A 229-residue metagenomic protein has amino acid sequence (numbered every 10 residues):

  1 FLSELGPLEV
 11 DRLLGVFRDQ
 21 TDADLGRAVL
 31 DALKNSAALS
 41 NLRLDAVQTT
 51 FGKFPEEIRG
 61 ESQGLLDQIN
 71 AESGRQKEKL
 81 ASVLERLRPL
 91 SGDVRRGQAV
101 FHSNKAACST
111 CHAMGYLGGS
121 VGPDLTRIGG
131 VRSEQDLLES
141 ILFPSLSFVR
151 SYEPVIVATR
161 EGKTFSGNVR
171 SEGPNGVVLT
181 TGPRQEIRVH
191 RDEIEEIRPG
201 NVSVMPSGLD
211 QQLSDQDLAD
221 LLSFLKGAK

Functional and structural regions predicted by a protein language model:
F1-N104, I128-G130, E134, R160 (+1 more regions): Long, ordered, helix-rich scaffold segments
E4-L8, R12, G118-F143, P154-G200: Gly/Gly-Pro-rich "capping" loops immediately C-terminal to redox-active cysteine motifs in periplasmic/lumenal
G15, D31, E139-F143, S223: Generic alpha-helical structural context detector
T21, A37, N104-K105, H112 (+3 more regions): Sec/Tat-exported extracytoplasmic proteins
P55-E57, S62-N70, L142, K163-V177 (+2 more regions): C-terminal capping alpha-helices of c-type cytochrome domains
A71-K79, H112-G115, E196-R198: Flexible hinge/switch segments at interdomain interfaces of large molecular machines
G97-V100, N104-G115, L125, L221-L225: The canonical Cys-X-X-Cys-His
S147-S151: Active-site phosphate-binding and catalytic loops of NTP-dependent enzymes
